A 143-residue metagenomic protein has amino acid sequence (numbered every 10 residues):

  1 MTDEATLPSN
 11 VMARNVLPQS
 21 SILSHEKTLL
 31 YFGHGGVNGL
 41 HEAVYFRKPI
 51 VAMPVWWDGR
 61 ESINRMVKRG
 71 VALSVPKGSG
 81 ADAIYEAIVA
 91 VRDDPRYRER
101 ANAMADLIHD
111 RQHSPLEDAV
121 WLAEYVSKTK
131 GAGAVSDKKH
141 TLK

Functional and structural regions predicted by a protein language model:
M1-K143: Catalytic core of nucleotide-sugar-dependent glycosyltransferases
